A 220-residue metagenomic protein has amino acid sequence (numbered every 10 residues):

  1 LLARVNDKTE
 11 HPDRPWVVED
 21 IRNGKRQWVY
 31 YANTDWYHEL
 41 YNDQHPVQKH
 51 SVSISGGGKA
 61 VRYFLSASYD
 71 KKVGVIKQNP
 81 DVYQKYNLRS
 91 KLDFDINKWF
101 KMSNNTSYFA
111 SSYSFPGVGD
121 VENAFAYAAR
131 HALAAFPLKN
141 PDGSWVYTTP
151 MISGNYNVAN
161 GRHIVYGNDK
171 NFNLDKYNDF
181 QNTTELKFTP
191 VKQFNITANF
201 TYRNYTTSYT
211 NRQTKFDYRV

Functional and structural regions predicted by a protein language model:
L1-N33, G74-Y83, N87-D179, T197-N199 (+1 more regions): Surface-exposed loop/interface segments of Gram-negative outer-membrane beta-barrel transport/assembly proteins
E10-P12, W16, T34-D35, G58-A67: Transmembrane beta-strand segments of Gram-negative outer membrane beta-barrel proteins
Q27-S55, V220: Outer-membrane beta-barrel transmembrane domain signature of Gram-negative proteins, especially the mid-to-C-terminal
D43-R62, S68, H163-N211: Outer-membrane beta-barrel transmembrane strands
Y69-V73: Transmembrane beta-strand segments that form the barrel wall of outer-membrane beta-barrel proteins
